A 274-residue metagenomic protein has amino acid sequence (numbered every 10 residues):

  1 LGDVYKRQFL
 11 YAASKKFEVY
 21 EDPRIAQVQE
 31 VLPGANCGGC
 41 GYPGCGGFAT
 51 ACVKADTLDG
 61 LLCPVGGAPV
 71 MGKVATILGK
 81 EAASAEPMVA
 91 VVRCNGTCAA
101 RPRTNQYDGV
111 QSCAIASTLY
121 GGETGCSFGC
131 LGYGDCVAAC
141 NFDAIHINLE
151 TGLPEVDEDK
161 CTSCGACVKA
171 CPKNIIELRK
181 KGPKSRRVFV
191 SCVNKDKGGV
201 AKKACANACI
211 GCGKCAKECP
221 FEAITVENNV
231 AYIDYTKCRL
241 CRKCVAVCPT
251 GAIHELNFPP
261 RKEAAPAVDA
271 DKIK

Functional and structural regions predicted by a protein language model:
L1-Y5: Short, small-residue-biased leader/transition segments that mark boundaries at the very start of proteins
K6, D59-R101, E158-K160, C164-L178 (+3 more regions): Short Fe-S-cluster ligation motifs
Y11, K16-V19, Q27-V31, Y42-K80 (+2 more regions): Iron-sulfur (Fe-S) cluster-binding segments and ferredoxin-like electron-carrier domains, especially [2Fe-2S]
E30-P33, G41, D59, P87-A90 (+11 more regions): Short metal-coordination and nucleic-acid-contact micro-motifs, chiefly zinc-binding Cys/His arrays
P43-A49, N105, A114, G125 (+6 more regions): Iron-sulfur cluster-binding cysteine motifs and their immediate structural context in ferredoxin-like electron-transfer
L61-A138, F142-P154, K181-G199: Fe-S ferredoxin-like electron-transfer domains and their immediately adjacent linker/connector regions across
K262-K274: Intrinsically disordered, compositionally biased charged tails
